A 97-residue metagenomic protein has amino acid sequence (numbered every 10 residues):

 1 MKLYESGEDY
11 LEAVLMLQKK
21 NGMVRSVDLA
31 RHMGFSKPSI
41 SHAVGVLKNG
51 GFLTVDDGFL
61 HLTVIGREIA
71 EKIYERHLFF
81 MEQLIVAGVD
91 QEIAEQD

Functional and structural regions predicted by a protein language model:
K2-F35: N-terminal helix-turn-helix DNA-binding core of bacterial DNA-binding proteins
Y10, L29, I40-K48: Basic amphipathic alpha-helical segments that dock to polyanions
V14, G51, G88: Conserved functional loop/turn residues at catalytic and ligand-binding sites
K20-G22, E75, V86: Helix-turn-helix/winged-helix DNA-binding modules
H32, N49-G50, V86: Residues at alpha-helix termini
K48-G58: A short, conserved structural fragment
G58-R76: Basic, amphipathic "hinge/linker" alpha-helix immediately C-terminal to the N-terminal HTH DNA-binding motif
L78-D97: Amphipathic alpha-helical dimerization/coiled-coil segments that flank or bridge DNA-binding/regulatory modules
